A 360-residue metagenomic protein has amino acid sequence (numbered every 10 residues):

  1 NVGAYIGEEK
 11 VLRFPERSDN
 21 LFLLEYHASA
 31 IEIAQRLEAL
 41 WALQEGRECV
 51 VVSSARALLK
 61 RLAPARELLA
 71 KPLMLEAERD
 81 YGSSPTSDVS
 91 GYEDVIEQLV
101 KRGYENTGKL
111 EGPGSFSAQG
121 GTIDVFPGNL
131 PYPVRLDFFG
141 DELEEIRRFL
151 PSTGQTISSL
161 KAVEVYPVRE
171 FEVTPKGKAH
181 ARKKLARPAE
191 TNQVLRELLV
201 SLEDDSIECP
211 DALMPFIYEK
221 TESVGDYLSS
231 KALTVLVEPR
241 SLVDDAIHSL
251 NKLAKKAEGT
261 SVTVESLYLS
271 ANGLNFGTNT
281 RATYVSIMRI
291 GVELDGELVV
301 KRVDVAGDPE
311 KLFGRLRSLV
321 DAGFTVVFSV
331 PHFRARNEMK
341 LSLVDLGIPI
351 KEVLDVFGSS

Functional and structural regions predicted by a protein language model:
N1-S360: Conserved beta-alpha structural segments and adjacent helices that either
